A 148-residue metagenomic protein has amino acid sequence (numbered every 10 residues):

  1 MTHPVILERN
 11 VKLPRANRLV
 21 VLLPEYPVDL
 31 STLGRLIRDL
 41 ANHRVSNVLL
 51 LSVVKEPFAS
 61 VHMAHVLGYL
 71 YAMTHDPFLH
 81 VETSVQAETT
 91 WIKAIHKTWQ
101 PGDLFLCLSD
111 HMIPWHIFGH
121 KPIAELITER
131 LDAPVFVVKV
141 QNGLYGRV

Functional and structural regions predicted by a protein language model:
M1-V11: Positively charged, low-complexity intrinsically disordered leader regions
R9-A64, P77-L79, R130: Small/aliphatic-rich secondary-structure junction motif
L22-Y26, V53-K55, V85-Q86, L108-M112 (+1 more regions): Structural motif
T32-L36, A94-K97, I123: A short acidic, amphipathic alpha-helical/loop segment
A59-H62, K139-V148: Glycine-rich, charge-decorated loop segments at or immediately adjacent to ligand/cofactor-binding or catalytic sites
H62-T74, F118-T128: Short, aromatic/basic amphipathic alpha-helical patches
Y71-F105: Mid-chain, well-packed structural core segment of small domains
L108-R130, L144-V148: Glycine-rich, Arg-bearing micro-motifs that act as flexible, cationic patches
